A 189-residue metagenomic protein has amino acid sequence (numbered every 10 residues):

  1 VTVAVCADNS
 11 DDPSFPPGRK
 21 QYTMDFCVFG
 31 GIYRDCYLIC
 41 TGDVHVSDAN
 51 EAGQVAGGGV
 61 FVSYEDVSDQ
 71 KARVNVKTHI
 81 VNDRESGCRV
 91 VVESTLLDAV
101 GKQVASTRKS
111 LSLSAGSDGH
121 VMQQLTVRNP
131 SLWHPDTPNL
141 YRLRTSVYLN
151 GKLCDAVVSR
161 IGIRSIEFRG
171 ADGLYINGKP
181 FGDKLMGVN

Functional and structural regions predicted by a protein language model:
V1-N189: Secreted/periplasmic carbohydrate-active enzymes, especially glycoside hydrolases
